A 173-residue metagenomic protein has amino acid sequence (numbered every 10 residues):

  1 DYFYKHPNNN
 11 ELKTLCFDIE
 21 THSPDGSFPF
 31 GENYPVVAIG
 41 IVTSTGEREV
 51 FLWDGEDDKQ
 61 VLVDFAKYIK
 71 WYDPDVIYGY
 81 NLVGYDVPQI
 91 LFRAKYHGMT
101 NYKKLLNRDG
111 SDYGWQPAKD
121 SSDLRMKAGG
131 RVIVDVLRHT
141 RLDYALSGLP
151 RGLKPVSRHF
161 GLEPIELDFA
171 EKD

Functional and structural regions predicted by a protein language model:
D1-V76, M99: DnaQ-like (DEDDh/DEDDy) 3′-5′ exonuclease domain used for proofreading and 3′-end trimming on nucleic acids
V36-G46, D73-Y78, L82-D173: Metal-dependent phosphoesterase core characteristic of DEDDh/y 3'-5' exonuclease domains
